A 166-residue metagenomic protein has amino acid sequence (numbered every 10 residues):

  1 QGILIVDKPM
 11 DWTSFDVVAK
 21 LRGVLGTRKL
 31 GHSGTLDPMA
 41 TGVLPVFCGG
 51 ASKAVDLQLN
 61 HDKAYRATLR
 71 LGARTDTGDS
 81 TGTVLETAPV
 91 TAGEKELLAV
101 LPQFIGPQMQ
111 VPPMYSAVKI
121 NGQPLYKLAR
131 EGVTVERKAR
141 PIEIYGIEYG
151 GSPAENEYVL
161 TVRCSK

Functional and structural regions predicted by a protein language model:
Q1-K166: Catalytic/RNA-binding core of pseudouridine synthases
